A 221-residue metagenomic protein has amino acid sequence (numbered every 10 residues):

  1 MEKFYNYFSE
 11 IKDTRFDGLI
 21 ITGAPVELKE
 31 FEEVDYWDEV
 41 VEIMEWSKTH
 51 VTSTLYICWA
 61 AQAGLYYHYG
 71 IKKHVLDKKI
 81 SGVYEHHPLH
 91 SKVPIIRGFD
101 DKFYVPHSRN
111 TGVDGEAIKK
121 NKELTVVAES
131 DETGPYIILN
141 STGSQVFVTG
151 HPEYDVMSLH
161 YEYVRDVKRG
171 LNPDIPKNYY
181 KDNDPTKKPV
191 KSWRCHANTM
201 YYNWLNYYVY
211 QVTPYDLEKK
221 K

Functional and structural regions predicted by a protein language model:
M1-E2, K29, V93, F99: Mixed-charge, polar/low-complexity N-terminal
M1-R15: Glycine-rich, highly charged phosphate/nucleotide-binding loops
F4-F8, L65, Y104: A polyampholytic, Gly/Pro-enriched intrinsically disordered region
I11, R15, E42, S81-K221: Amide-donor transfer/coupling interface in amidating biosynthetic enzymes
I21-H90: Cysteine-nucleophile active-site neighborhood
